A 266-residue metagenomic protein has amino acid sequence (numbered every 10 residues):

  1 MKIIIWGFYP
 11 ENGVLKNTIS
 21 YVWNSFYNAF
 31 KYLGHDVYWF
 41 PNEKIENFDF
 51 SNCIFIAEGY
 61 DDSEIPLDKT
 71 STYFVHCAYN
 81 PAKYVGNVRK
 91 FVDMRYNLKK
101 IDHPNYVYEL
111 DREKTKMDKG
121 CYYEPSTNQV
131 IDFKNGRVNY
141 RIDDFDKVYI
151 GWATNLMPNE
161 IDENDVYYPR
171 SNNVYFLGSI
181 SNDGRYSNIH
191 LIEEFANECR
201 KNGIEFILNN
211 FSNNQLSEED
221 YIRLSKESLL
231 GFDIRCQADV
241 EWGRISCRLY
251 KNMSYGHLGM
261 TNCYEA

Functional and structural regions predicted by a protein language model:
K2-A266: Nucleotide-sugar donor-binding catalytic core of glycosyltransferases
